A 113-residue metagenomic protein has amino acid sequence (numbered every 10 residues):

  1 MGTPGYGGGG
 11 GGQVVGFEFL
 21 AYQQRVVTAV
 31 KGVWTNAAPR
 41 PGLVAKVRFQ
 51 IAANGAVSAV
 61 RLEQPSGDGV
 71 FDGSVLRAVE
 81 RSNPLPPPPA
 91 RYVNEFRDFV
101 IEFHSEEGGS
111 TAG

Functional and structural regions predicted by a protein language model:
M1-A29, T35, T111: Intrinsic-disorder/low-complexity signature in envelope-associated proteins
G2-T3, R48-A52: N-proximal short alpha-helices
V15-Q23, R40, D68-D72: Solvent-exposed, acidic/flexible segments
T28-W34, Q50-Q64, G73-P87, V93-G113: Conserved "boundary/linchpin" sites in short secondary-structure elements
P41-K46: Short, small/polar residue-rich loop motifs at catalytic or cofactor-binding pockets
